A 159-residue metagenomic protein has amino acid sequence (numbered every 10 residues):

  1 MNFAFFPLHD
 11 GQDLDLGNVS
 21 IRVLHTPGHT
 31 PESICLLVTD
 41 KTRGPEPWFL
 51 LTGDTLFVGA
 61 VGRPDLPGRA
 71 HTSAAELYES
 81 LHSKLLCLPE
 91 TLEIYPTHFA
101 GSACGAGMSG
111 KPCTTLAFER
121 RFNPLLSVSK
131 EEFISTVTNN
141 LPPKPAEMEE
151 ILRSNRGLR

Functional and structural regions predicted by a protein language model:
N2-L92, P96-G107: Catalytic core of the metallo-beta-lactamase
R43-G44, F49, T72-R159: Divalent-metal (often Zn2+) His-rich catalytic cores of metallo-beta-lactamase-fold enzymes
